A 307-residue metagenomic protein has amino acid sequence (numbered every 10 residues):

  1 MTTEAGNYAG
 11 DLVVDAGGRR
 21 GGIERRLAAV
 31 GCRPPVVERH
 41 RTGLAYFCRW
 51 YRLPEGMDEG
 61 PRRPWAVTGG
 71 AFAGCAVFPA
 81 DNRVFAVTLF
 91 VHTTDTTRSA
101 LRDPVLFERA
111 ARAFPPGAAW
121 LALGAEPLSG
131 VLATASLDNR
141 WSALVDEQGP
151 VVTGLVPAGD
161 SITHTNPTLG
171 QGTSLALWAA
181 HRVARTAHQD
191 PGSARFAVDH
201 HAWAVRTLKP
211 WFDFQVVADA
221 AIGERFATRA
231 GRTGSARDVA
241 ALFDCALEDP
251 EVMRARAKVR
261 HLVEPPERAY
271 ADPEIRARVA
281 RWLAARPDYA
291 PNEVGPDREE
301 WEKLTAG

Functional and structural regions predicted by a protein language model:
M1-P116: Predominantly flavin-linked oxidoreductase catalytic cores and closely associated redox partners
V37-E38, A122, A257: Short loop/turn and capping residues at structural boundaries
D58-A76, P127-E147, V205-I222, G295-G307: A broadly tuned preference for mixed-charge, low-complexity surface segments
A86-F90, A158-S161, A179-R182, A218-I222: Short acidic (Asp/Glu) and glycine-rich catalytic loops that position anionic groups and cofactors
T97-P210: FAD/FMN-dependent oxidoreductases across multiple families
A184-G307: C-terminal helical "tail/cap" subdomain of flavin- and related membrane-associated enzymes
